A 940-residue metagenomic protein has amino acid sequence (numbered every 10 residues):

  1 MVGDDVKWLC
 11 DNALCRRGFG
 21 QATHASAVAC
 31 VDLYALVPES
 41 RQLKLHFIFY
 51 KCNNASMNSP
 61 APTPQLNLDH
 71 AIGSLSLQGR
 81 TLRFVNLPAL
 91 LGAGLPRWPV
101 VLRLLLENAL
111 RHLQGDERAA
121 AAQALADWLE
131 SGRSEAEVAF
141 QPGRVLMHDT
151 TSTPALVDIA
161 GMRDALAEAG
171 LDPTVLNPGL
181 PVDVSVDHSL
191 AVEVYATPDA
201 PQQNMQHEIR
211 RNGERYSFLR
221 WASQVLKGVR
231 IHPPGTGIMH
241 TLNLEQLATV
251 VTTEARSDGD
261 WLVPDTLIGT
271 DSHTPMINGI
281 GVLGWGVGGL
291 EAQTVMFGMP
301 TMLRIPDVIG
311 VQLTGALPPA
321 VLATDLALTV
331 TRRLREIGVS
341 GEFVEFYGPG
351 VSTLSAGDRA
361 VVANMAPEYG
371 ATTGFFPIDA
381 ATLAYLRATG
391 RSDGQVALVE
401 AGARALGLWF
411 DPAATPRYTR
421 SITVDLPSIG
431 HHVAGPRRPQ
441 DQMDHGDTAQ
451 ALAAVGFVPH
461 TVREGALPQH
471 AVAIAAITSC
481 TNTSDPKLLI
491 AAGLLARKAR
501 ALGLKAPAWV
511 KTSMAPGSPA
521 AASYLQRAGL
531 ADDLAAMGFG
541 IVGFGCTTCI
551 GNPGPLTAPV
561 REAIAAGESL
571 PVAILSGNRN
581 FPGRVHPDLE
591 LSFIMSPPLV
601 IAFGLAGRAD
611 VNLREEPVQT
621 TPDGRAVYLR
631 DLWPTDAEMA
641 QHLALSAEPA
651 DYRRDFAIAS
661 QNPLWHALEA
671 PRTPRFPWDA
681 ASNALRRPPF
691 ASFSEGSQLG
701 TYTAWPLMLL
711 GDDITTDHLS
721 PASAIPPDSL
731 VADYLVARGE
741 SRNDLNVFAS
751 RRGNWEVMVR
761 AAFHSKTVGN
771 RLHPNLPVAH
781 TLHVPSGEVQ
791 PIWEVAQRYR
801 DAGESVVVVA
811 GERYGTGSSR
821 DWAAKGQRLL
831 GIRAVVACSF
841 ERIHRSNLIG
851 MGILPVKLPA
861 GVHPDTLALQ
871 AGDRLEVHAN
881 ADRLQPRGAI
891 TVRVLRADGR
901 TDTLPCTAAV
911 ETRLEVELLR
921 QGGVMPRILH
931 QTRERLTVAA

Functional and structural regions predicted by a protein language model:
V2-V6, N12: Alpha-helix boundary/capping motif
G3, G18-G20: Residue-identity detector for glycine
A13, T23-A29, A35: Short linear motifs in low-complexity or flexible loops
R16-R17, R41: Basic polycationic patches enriched in arginine
Q21-H24, Y34, Q42, H46 (+1 more regions): Low-complexity, intrinsically disordered or signal/transmembrane-proximal segments
V37, R41, N54-M57: Low-complexity proline/serine/threonine-rich segments in eukaryotic and viral proteins
N53-N54, N58-A940: Fe-S-dependent hydro-lyases/dehydratases of central metabolism
